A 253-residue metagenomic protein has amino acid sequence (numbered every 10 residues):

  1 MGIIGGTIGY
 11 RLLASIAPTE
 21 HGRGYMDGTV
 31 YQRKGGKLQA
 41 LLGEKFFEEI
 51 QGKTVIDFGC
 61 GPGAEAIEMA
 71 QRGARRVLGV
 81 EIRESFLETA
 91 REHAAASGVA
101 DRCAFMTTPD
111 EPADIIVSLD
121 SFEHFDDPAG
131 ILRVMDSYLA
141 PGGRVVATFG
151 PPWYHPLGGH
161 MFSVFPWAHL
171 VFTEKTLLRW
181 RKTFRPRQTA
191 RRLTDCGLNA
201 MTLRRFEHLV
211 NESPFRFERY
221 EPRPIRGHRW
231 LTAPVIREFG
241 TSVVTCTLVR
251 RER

Functional and structural regions predicted by a protein language model:
M1-D110, I115, L119, L132 (+5 more regions): Conserved N-terminal segment of class I S-adenosyl-L-methionine
S85, D126-G130, G158: Short N-terminal helix/helix-N-cap motif within the alpha/beta-hydrolase-1
D120-H124: Short catalytic micro-motifs in class I SAM-dependent methyltransferases
A129-P141: A short glycine-rich, Lys/Arg-flanked "PGG" loop and its adjoining helix->strand segment in the class I
V146-E174: Conserved class I S-adenosyl-L-methionine
G159, S163, A190-R205: Acceptor-substrate binding/catalytic loop of class I
H169-P186: A structural motif
R204-P222: A SAM-dependent methyltransferase catalytic signature shared across enzymes that methylate proteins
